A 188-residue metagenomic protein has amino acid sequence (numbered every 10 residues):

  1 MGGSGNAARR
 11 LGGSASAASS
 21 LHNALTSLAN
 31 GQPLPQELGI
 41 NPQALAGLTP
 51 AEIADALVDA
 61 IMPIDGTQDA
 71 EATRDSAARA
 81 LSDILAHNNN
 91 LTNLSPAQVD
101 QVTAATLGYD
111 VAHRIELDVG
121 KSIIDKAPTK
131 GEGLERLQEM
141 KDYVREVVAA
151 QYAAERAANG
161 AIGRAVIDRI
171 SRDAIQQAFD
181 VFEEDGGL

Functional and structural regions predicted by a protein language model:
M1-G2, N6-A8, E183-L188: Extended, prion-like low-complexity intrinsically disordered regions
R9-L107: Long amphipathic alpha-helical segments with strong coiled-coil/leucine-zipper propensity
D55, D59, D65, D69 (+10 more regions): Acidic-enriched, low-complexity/disordered segments with a strong bias for Aspartate over Glutamate
D65, L81-N89, T106-V119, V144 (+2 more regions): Short alpha-helix boundary/capping elements
L117-L188: Alpha-helical oligomerization segments
